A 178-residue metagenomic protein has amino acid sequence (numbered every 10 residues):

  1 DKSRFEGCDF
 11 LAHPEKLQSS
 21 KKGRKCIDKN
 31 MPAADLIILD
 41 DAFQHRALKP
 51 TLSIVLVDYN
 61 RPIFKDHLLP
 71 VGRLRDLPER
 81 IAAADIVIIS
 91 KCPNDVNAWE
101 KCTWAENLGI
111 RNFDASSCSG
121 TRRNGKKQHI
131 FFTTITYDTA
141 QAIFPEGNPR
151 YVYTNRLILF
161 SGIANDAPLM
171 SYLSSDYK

Functional and structural regions predicted by a protein language model:
D1-F113, C118: Phosphate/Mg2+-binding loops and adjacent switch elements in nucleotide/diphosphate-handling enzyme cores
I27, T51, T103, T121 (+2 more regions): Residue-identity detector for threonine
A33-D35, A84, K127-I130, Y177: A generic structural signal for alpha->beta connector loops
L39-A42, V57, P78, K127 (+3 more regions): A broad, low-amplitude sensor of folded, mature protein cores
K49-T51, I81-A83, G125, R150-N155: Short gly/pro-enriched beta-turn/loop segments at secondary-structure junctions
V55, V87-I89, F132, L159-G162: Structural beta-sheet core signal
L108-G120, G125-A142: Canonical P-loop GTPase G-domain recognition
Y137-G147, V152-K178: Redox- and metal-dependent alpha/beta enzyme cores, enriched for Fe-S-associated oxidoreductases and cofactor-handling
